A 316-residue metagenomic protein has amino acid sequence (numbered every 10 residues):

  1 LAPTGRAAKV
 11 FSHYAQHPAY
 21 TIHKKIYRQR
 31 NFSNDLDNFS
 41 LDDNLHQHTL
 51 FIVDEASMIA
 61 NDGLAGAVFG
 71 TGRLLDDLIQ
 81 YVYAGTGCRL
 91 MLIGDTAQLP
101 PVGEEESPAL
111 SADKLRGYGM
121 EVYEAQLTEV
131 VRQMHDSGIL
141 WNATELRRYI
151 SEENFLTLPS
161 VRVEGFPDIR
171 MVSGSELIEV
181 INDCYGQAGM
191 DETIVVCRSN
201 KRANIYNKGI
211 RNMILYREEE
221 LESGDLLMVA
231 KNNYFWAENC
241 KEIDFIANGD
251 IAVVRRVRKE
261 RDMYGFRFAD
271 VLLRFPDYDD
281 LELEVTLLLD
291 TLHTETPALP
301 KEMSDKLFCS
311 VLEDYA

Functional and structural regions predicted by a protein language model:
L1-F51: Inter-Walker segment of RecA-like/P-loop motor cores
G5-A8, N38, H46, L50-V53 (+5 more regions): Amphipathic alpha-helical transducer elements in NTP-driven molecular machines
H17-P18, L36, A67-T71, S107-A112 (+1 more regions): Glycine-rich, phosphate-binding/catalytic loops in enzymes
F32, M58-G72, E104, Q133: Flexible beta-alpha connector loops of hexameric P-loop NTPases
D54-A56, T96: Walker B catalytic acidic pair
L64-T86: Short, conserved "post-DEAD/DEAH" coupling segment immediately C-terminal to helicase motif II within the SF2/RecA-like
Y81-L90, T96-Y315: Conserved helicase motor core of P-loop NTPases
